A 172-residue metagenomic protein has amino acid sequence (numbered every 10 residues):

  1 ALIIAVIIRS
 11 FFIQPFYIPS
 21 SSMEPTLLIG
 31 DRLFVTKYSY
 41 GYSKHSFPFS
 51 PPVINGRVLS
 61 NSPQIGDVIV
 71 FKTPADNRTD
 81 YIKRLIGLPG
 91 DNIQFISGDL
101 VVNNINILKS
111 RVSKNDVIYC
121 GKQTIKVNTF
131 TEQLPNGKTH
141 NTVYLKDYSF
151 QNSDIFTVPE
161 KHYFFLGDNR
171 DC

Functional and structural regions predicted by a protein language model:
A1-F11: Hydrophobic membrane-insertion alpha-helices, especially the h-region of bacterial N-terminal signal peptides
I13-D31: Alpha-helical transmembrane signal-anchor/signal-peptide segments
P25-C172: Soluble "head" domains of membrane/secretory-pathway proteins
